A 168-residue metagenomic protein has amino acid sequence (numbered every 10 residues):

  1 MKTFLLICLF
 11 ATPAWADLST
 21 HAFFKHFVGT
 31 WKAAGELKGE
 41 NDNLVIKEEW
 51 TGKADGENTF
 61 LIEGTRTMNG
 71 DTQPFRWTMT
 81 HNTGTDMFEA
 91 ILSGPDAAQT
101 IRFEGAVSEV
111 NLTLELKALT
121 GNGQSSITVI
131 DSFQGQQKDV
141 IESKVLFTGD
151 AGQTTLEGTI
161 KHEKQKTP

Functional and structural regions predicted by a protein language model:
T3-T12: Sec-dependent N-terminal signal peptides
D17-K32: N-terminal helix-cap/turn-to-beta initiation motif at the start of protein domains
V28-K32, G56-E63, T85-I91, S108-E115 (+1 more regions): Short, hydrophobic/aromatic-rich segments at coil-to-beta transitions
G35-L37, L61-M68, A90-S93, L114-T120 (+2 more regions): Short beta-strand segments that buttress and anchor functional surface loops
V45-R76: N-terminal glycine/threonine-rich, aromatic-flanked beta-hairpin/loop signature
W50-A54, M79-H81, R102-V107, S132-Q134: Short, exposed beta-strand/loop patches in secreted or surface proteins that constitute
M68-T100: Helix-adjacent hinge/juxtasegments
E104, T128-Q136, V140-P168: Edge beta-strand at a domain terminus
